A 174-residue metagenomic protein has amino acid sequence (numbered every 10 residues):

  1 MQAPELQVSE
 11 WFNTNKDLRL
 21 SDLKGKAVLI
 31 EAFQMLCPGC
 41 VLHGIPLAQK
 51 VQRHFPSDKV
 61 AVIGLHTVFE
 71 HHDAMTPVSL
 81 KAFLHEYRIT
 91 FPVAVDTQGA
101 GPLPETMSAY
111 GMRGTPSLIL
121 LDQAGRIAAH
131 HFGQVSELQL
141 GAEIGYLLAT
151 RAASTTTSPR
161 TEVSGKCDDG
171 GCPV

Functional and structural regions predicted by a protein language model:
M1-K24, A142-V174: Non-globular targeting/processing and membrane-anchoring segments
L18-G44, A48, V62: Short active-site neighborhood of thiol/selenol oxidoreductases, capturing the structured segment around
K24-K26, S57, I89, M112: Active-site acidic short loop of glycosyltransferases
K26, E70, T115: Active-site loop signature of alpha/beta-hydrolase-fold enzymes
E31, A61-G64, P92-V95: Structural recognition of the beta-strand scaffold that forms the well-ordered cores of secreted hydrolase catalytic
L42-Y87, Q98-E105: Structural microenvironment flanking redox-active thiols in thiol-disulfide oxidoreductases
Y87-I89, D96-E143: Thiol/disulfide oxidoreductase modules built on the thioredoxin-like
